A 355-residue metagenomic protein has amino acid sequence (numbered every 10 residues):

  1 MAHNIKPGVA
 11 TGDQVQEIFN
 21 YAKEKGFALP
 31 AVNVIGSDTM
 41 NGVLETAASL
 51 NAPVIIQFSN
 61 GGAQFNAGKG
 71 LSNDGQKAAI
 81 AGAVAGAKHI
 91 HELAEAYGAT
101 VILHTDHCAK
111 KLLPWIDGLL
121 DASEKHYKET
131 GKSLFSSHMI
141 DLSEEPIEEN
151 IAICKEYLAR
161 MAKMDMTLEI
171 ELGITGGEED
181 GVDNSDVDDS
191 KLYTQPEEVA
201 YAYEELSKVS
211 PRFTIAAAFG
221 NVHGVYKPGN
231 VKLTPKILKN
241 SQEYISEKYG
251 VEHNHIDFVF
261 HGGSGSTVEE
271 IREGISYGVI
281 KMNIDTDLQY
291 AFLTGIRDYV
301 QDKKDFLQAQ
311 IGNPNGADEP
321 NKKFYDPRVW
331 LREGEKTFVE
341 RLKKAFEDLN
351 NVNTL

Functional and structural regions predicted by a protein language model:
M1-P30: N-terminal amphipathic alpha-helix/helix-capping segment at the start of soluble metabolic enzymes
G8, N33, I147, F260-H261: A generic secondary-structure micro-motif detector that highlights 1-2 residue hydrophobic/ambivalent hotspots embedded
A10-Y21, S37-G98, A109-N254, V268-E273 (+1 more regions): Alpha/beta enzyme core
A31-N33, P53-Q57, I102-H104: Short, conserved beta-strand segments within well-ordered enzyme catalytic domains that often line or immediately flank
N33, Q76, D189-L192, V231 (+4 more regions): Hydrophobic alpha-helical scaffolding
V34, L103, H107-A109, I256-S266: Glycine-rich beta-to-alpha transition loops that act as phosphate-gripper elements at the mouths of alpha/beta enzyme
E95, K227, I237, S241-Q242 (+1 more regions): Catalytic-face loop-and-helix region of soluble metabolic enzyme cores
D302-L355: Extended, intrinsically disordered, low-complexity segments
